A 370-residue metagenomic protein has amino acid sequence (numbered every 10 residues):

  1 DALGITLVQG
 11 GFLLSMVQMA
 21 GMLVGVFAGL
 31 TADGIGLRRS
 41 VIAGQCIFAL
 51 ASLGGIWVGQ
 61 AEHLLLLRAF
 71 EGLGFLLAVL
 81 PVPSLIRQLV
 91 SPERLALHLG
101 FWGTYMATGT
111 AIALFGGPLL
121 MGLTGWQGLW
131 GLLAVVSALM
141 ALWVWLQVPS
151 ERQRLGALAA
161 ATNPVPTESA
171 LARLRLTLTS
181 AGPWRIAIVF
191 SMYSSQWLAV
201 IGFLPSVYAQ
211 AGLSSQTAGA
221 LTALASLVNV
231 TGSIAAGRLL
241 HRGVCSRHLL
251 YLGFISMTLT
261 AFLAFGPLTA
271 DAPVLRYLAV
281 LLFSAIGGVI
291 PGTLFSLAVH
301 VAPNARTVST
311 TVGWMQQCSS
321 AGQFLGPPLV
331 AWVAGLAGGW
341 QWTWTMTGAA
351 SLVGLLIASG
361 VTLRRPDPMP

Functional and structural regions predicted by a protein language model:
Q18-V26, T110-A111, S226-V230, I234 (+1 more regions): Residue-level signature of mid-helix packing/kink "hotspots" within the transmembrane helices of 12-pass Major
L23-G59: Conserved MFS/SLC helix-loop-helix module at the cytosolic interface between two early adjacent transmembrane helices
G34-G44, H241-S256: Cytoplasmic membrane-interface "Motif A"-like loop-to-helix N-cap segments of 12-TM Major Facilitator Superfamily
L67-T108: Cytoplasmic helix-loop-helix junction between adjacent transmembrane helices in 12-TM secondary transporters
F101-P149: Helix-loop-helix hairpin linking two adjacent transmembrane segments in secondary transporters
G182-A223, V230-S233: Extracytoplasmic gate region of multi-pass secondary transporters
S246-L294: C-terminal transmembrane helical hairpin of 12-TM major facilitator-type secondary transporters
A305-A337: A late C-terminal transmembrane helix in Major Facilitator Superfamily
